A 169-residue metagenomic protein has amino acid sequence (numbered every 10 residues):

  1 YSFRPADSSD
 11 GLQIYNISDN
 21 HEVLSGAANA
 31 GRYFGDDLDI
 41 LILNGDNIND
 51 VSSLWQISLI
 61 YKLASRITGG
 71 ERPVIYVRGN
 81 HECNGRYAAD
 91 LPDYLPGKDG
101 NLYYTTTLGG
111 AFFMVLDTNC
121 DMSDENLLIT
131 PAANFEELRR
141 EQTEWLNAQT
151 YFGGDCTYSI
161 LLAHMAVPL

Functional and structural regions predicted by a protein language model:
Y1, S58-D155: Extended active-site neighborhood of metal-dependent phosphoesterases/phosphodiesterases
Y1-Y15, H21: Acidic, histidine-bearing metal-coordination/catalytic regions of metal-dependent phosphoesterases
Y15-D19, L41-D46, R72-N80, I160-H164: Active-site neighborhood of phospho(di)ester-bond hydrolases with catalytic His/Asp-centered motifs
E22-G26, N49-S52, R78-Y87, D121-D124 (+1 more regions): Active-site environment of divalent metal-dependent phosphoester hydrolases
G26-R32, Q56-L63: A short acidic, amphipathic alpha-helical/loop segment
R32-V51: Active-site metal-binding motif and surrounding structural segment of the metallo-beta-lactamase
I40, A111-F113, Y158-I160: Structural motif
T150-L169: Short acidic, glycine-rich surface-loop motifs adjacent to enzyme active sites
